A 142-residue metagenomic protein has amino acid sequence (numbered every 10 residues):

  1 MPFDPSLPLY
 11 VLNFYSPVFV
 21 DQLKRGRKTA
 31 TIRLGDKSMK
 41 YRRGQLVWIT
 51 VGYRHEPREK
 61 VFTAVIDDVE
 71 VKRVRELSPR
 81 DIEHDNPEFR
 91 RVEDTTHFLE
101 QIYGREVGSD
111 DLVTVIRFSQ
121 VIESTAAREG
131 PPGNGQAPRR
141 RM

Functional and structural regions predicted by a protein language model:
P2-R141: Structured alpha/beta reader/binder surfaces that contact nucleic acids or chromatin modification marks
